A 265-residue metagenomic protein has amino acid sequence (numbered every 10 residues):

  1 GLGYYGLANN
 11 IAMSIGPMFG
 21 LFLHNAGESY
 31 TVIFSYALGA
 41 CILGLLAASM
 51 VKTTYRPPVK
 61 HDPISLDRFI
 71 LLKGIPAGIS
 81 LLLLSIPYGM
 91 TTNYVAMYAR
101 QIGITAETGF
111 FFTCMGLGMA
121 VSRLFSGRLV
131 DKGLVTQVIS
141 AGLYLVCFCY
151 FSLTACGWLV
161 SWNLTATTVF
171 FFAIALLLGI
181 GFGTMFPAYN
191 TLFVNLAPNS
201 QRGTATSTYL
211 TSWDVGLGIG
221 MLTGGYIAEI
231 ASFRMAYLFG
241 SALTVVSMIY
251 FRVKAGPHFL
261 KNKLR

Functional and structural regions predicted by a protein language model:
Y4-S49: Helix-loop-helix hairpin linking two adjacent transmembrane segments in secondary transporters
H24, S122-L134: Helix-to-loop junctions at the C-terminal end of transmembrane segments in multipass secondary transporters
N25-G39, A228-L243: A membrane-interface helix-boundary motif in multi-pass transporters
L38, Q137-S152: Structural signature of the two symmetry-related core transmembrane helices
L38-P57, Y250-K254: C-terminal membrane-cytosol helix-exit motif in multi-pass small-molecule transporters
T53-S80: Juxtamembrane intracellular "pre-TM" segments in multi-pass secondary transporters
P76-F111: Extracytoplasmic gate region of multi-pass secondary transporters
T184-A197: Intracellular juxtamembrane helix-capping segments at the cytosolic ends of symmetry-related transmembrane helices
